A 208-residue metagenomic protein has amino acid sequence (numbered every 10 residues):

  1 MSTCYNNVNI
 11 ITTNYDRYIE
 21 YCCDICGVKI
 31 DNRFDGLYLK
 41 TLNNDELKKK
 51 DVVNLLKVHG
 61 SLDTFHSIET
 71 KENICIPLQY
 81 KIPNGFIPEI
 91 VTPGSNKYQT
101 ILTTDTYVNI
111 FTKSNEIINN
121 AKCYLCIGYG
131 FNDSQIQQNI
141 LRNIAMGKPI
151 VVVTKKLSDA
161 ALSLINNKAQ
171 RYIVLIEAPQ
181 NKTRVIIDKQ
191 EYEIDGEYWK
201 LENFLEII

Functional and structural regions predicted by a protein language model:
M1-I90: Extended, H/D-rich, highly charged conserved domains that either
S2, T106, F131-Q135: Short, glycine/acidic-rich beta->alpha junctions
N6-I10, I101, D105, I127: Generic amphipathic alpha-helical segments used as scaffolds and interaction surfaces in large, multi-domain proteins
I19, Y38, H66, S95 (+2 more regions): Solvent-exposed, flexible loop/coil residues
G27-D31, N96-Y98, K122-L125: N-terminal start-of-chain detector that recognizes signal peptides and the immediate post-cleavage beginning
N43, P93-G94, E197-K200: Alpha-helix initiation/capping motif
K48-K50, T112-I208: SIR2/sirtuin-family catalytic core signature
Y80-N119: Acidic, metal/cofactor-coordinating or nucleic-acid-engaging core segments within structured domains
